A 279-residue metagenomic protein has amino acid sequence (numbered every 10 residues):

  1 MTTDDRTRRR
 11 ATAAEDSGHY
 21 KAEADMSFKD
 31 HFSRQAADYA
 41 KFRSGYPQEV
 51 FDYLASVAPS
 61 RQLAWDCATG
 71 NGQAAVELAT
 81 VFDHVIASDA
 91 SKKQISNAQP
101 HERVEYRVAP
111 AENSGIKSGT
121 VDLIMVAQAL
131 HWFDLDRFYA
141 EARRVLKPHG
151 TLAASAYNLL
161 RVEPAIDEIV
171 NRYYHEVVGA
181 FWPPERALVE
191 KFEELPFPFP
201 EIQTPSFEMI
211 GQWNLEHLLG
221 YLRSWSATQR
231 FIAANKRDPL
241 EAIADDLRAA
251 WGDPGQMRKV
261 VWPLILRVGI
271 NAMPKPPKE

Functional and structural regions predicted by a protein language model:
T2-A37: N-terminal, positively charged/glycine-rich alpha-helical extensions of SAM-dependent methyltransferases
R6-R10, E193-E279: Conserved Class I S-adenosyl-L-methionine
S44-Q62: Conserved alpha-helix/loop element of class I SAM-dependent methyltransferases that forms part of the SAM/SAH-binding
W65, N71-S114: Class I SAM-dependent methyltransferase SAM/SAH-binding core
E112-L123: A short acidic, Gly/Pro-enriched loop at the edge of an enzyme's catalytic core that lines a small-molecule cofactor
V126-A127, L135: A short beta-strand submotif of the Rossmann-like class I SAM-dependent methyltransferase core that lines
F133-E141: A short, conserved alpha-helix within the catalytic core of class I
R143, K147-W213: Conserved catalytic/acceptor-binding region of the Class I
